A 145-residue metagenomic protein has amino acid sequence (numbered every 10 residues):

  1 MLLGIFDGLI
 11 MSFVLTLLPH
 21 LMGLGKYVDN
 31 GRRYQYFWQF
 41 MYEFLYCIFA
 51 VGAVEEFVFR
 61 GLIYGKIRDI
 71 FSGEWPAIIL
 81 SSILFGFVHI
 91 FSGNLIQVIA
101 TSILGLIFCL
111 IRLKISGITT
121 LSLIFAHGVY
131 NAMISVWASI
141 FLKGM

Functional and structural regions predicted by a protein language model:
M1-V51, D69, M145: Juxtamembrane helix-loop-helix connectors linking adjacent transmembrane helices in multi-pass membrane enzymes
L3-D7, I70-A77, C109, G128-V136: Small-residue-rich segments of transmembrane alpha-helices in multi-pass membrane proteins, especially helix faces
F37-F40, F71-P76, N94-L95, G117-L121: Membrane-helix interface segments
E55-F59, S92, Y130: Short active-site segment of divalent metal-dependent hydrolases/proteases that encodes the spacing between
F57-L80, L110-I118: Membrane-interface helix/loop boundary segments of multi-pass membrane proteins
I78-V88, G105: Hydrophobic, membrane-inserted alpha-helices
F87-I96: Membrane-interface helix caps and helix-loop-helix hairpins in membrane proteins
Q97-M145: Functionally important transmembrane alpha-helices
